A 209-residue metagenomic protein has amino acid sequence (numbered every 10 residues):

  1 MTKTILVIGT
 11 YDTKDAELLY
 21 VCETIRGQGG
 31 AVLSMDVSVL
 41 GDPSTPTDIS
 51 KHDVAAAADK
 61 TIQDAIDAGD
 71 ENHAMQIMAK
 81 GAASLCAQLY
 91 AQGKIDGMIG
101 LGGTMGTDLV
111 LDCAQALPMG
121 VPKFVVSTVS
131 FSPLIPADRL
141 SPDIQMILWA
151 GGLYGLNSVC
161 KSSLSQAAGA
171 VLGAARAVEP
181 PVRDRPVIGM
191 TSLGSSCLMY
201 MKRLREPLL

Functional and structural regions predicted by a protein language model:
M1-K3, Y90-G93, A177-P186: Glycine-rich phosphate/diphosphate-binding loops that line cofactor/substrate pockets in enzymes
T2-D42, G97, T107-A116, G120-V125: N-terminal phosphate-binding or glycine-rich loops at protein starts, especially the Walker A/P-loop of NTPases
T10-A16, D96-L109, S130, M190-Y200: Gly/Ser/Thr-rich loops at beta-strand to alpha-helix junctions that form or flank small-molecule/cofactor-binding
K14-E23, L33-S34, V39-H52, R183-L209: Glycine-rich phosphate/diphosphate-binding loop of Rossmann-like nucleotide-binding domains
C22-G29, A58, I62, A82 (+6 more regions): Structural signal for hydrophobic packing residues in well-ordered secondary-structure cores of soluble enzyme domains
T45-K94: Phosphate/nucleotide-donor binding subsite
M105-V159: Glycine/threonine-rich beta-strand-loop-alpha-helix active-site module that forms ligand/phosphate-binding
L153-P181: A charged, well-structured terminal subsegment
